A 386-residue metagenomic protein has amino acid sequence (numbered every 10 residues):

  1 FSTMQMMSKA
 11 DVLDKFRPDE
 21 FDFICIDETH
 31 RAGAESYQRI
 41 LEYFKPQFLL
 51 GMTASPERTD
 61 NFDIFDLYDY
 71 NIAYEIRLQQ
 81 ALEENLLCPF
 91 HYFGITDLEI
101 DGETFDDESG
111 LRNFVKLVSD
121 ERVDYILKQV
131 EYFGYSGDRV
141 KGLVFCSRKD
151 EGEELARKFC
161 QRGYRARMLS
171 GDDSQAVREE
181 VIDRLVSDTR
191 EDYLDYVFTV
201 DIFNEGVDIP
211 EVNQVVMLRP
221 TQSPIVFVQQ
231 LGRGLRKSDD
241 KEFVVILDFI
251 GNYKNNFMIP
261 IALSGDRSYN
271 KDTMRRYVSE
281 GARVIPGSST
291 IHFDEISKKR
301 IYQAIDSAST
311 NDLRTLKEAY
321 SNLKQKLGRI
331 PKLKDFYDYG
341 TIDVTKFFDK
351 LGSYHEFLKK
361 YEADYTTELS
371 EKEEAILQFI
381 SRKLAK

Functional and structural regions predicted by a protein language model:
S2-F23, A34-R39: Conserved helix/coil segment N-terminal to the catalytic DExD/H
V12, E153-L155, Y164-F203: Conserved helicase ATPase core of P-loop NTP-dependent helicases/translocases
H30-Y92: Post-DEXD/H (motif II) to motif III coupling segment of the RecA-like Helicase ATP-binding lobe
I72-L143: Conserved interdomain linker/interface between the two RecA-like ATPase lobes of SF2 helicase motors
E131-Y132, S136-G137, I259-A385: Long, largely alpha-helical accessory region at the distal end of helicase-like NTP-driven motors
V140-R148, L169: Conserved RecA-like ASCE P-loop NTPase motor core of nucleic-acid helicases/translocases
D195-P220, V226-Q229, R233, V244-D248: A short beta-strand element within the Helicase C-terminal
P224-Q229, R233-S264: Conserved segment of the helicase C-terminal RecA-like domain
